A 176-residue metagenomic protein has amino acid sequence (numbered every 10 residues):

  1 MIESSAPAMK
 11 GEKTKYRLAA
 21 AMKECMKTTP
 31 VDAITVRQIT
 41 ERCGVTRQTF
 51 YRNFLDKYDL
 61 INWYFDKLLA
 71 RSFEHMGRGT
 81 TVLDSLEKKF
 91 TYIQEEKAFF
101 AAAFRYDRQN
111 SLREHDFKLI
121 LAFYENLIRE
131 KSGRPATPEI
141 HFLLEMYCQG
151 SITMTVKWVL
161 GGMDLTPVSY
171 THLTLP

Functional and structural regions predicted by a protein language model:
M1-G11: N-terminal intrinsically disordered/low-complexity leader segments
K15-K23, K27, D32-V36, E41-G44 (+3 more regions): An amphipathic alpha-helix adjacent to DNA-recognition modules
I34-T35, A101-A103, L112, P167: Short, hydrophobic secondary-structure boundary micro-motifs
K67-R71, E96, F100, L119 (+1 more regions): A short secondary-structure junction motif
M76, F100-A103, K131, W158-G162: Secondary-structure edge/capping motif, primarily at the C-terminal ends of alpha-helices and the immediately following
L83-A98, E145: Amphipathic alpha-helical segments that line or abut small-molecule/effector binding pockets and mediate allosteric
R108-T153: Amphipathic alpha-helical packing segments from all-alpha helical-bundle domains
T171-P176: Conserved small/polar residues in nucleotide/adenosyl-binding loops
